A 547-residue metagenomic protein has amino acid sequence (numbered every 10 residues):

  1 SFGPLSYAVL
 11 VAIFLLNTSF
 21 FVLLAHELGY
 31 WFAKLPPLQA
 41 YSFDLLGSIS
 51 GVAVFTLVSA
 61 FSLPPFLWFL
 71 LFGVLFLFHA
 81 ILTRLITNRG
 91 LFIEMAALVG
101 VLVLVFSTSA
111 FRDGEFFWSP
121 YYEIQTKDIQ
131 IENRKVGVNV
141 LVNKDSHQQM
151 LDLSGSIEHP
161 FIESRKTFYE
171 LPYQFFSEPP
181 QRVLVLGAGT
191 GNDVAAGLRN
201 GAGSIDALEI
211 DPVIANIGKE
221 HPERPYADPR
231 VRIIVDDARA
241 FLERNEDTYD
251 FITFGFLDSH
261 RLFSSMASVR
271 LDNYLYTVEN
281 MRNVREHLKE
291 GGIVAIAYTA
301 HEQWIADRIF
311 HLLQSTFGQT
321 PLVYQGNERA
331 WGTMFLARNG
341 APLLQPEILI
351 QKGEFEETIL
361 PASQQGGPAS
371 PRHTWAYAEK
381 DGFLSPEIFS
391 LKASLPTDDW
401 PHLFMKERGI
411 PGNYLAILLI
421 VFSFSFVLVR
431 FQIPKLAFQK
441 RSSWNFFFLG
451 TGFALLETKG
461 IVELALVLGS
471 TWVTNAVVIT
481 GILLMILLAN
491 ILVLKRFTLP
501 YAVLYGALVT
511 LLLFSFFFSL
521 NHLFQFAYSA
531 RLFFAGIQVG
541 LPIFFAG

Functional and structural regions predicted by a protein language model:
S1-L171, F176-G547: Alpha-helical transmembrane segments of multi-pass membrane proteins
